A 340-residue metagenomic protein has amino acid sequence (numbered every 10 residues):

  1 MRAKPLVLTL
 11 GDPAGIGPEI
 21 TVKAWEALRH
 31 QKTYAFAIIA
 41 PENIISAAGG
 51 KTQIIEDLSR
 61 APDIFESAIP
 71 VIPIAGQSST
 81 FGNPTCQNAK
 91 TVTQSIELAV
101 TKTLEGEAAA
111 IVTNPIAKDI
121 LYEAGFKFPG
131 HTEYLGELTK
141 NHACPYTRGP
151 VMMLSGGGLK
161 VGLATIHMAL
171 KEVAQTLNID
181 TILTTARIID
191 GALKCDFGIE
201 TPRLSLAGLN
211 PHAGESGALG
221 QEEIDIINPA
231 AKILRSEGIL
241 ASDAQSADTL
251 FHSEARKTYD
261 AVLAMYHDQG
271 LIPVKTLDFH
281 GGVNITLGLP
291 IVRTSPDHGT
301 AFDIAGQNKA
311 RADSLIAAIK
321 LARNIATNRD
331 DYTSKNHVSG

Functional and structural regions predicted by a protein language model:
M1, M152-M153, M168, M265: Detector for methionine-enriched segments
M1-Y134, T176-M265, Q269-V283, L289-V292 (+2 more regions): Contiguous, glycine/small-aliphatic-enriched amphipathic segments in soluble metabolic enzymes
F36, T132, P150-V151, L159-G162: Small-molecule pocket liners
G49, T139-P145, M168, F197: A broad structural signal for alpha-helix termini and local helix breaks/kinks
E133-K140, A164: A broadly tuned "polar low-complexity/structure-edge" signature
L138-V151, S155-L159, L289-D303: Short, flexible loop segments at boundaries between secondary-structure elements
L154-T184: Ligand-binding beta-strand-loop-alpha-helix segment within the catalytic cores of soluble metabolic enzymes
